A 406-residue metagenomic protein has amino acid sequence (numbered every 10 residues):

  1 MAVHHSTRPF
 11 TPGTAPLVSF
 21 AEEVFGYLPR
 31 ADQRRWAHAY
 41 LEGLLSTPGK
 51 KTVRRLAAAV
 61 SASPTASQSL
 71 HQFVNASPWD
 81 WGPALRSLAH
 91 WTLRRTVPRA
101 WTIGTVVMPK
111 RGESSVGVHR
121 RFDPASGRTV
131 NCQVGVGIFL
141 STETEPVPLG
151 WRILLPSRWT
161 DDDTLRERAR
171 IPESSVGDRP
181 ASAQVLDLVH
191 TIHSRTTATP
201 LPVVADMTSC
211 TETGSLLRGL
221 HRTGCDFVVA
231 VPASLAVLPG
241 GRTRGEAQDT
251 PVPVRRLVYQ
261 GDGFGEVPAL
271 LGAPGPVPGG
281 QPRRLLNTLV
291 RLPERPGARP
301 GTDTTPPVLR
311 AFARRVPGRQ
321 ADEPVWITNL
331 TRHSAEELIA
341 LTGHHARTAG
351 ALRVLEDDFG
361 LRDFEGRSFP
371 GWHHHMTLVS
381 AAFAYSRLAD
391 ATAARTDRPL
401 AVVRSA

Functional and structural regions predicted by a protein language model:
M1-S19, F25-Q33, L155, R244-A298 (+3 more regions): A short, flexible helix-boundary coil/loop motif
A2-H71: Gly/serine-rich nucleotide phosphate-binding loop at the start of the catalytic core of nucleotide/ADP-ribose-handling
L56, R99-P109, I138, L201-C210 (+4 more regions): Short, conserved catalytic/metal-binding motifs centered on acidic residues
P78-S157: Active-site-proximal, Lys/Arg-enriched surface segment that forms a nucleic-acid-binding/basic interface patch
V107, L257, R332-G366: Short amphipathic alpha-helical "interface-anchor" segments enriched in bulky aromatics
S126-T197, D322-E323: Electropositive, glycine- and tryptophan-enriched low-complexity nucleic-acid-binding patches
P146-V147, W159, V228-P232, V237-H344: An anionic, glycine-rich sequence signature occurring as long contiguous blocks
A169-G241: Domain-level cores of phosphate- or acyl-group-handling catalytic modules
